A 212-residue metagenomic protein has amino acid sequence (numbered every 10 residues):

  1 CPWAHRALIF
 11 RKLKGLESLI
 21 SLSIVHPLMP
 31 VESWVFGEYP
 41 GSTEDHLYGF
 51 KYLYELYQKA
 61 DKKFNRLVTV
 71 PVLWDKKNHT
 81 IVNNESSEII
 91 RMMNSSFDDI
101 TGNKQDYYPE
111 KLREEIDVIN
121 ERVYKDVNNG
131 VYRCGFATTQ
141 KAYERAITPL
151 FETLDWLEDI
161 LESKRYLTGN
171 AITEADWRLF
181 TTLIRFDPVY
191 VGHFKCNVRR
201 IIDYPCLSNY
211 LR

Functional and structural regions predicted by a protein language model:
C1-N84: N-terminal G-site of the GST-like fold
N65-V68, K76-K77, I81-R212: GST-like fold's C-terminal all-alpha helical module
